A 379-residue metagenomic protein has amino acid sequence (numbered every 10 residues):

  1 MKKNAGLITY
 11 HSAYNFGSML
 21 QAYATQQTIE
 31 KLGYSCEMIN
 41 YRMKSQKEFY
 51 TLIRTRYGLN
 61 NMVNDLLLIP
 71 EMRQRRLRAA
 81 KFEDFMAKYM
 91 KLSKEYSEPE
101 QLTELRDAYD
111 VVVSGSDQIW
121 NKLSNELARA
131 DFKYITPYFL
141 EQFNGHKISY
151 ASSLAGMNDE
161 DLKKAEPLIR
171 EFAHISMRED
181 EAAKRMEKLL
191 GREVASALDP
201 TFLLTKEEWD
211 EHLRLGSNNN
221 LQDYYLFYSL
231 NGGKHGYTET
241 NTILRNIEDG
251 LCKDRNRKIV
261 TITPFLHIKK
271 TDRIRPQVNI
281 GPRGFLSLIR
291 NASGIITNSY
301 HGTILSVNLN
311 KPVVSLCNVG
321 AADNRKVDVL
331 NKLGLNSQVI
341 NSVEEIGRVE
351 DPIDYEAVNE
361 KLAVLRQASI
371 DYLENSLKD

Functional and structural regions predicted by a protein language model:
M1-D379: Active-site anion-handling motifs in enzyme catalytic cores
